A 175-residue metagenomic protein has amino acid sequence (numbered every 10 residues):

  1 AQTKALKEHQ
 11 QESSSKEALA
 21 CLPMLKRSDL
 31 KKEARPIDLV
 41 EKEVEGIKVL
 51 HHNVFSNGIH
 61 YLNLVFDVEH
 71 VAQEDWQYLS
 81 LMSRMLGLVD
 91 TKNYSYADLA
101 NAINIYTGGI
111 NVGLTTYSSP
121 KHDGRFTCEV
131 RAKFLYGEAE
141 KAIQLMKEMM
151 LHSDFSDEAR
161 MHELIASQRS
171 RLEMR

Functional and structural regions predicted by a protein language model:
A1-E74: Proteolytic maturation boundary segments
N57-G87, T91-H152, E158-R175: M16 family metallopeptidases and their MPP-like homologs
